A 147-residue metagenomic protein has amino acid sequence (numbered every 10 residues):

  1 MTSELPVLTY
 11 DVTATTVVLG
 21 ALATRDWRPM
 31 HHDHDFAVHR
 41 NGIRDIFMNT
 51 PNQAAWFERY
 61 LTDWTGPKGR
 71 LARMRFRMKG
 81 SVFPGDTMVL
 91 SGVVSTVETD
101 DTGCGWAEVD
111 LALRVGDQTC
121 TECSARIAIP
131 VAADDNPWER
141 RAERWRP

Functional and structural regions predicted by a protein language model:
M1-P6, V82-P147: HotDog/MaoC-like acyl-thioester-processing domains
M1-R70, D134-P147: Hot-dog-fold acyl-thioester-processing enzymes
V12, M78, I127-I129: Hydrophobic residues in beta-strands and at strand termini
F36, R73, D101-T102: Sparse recognition of residues in long alpha-helices and their boundaries
W64-S91: Mid-chain, well-packed structural core segment of small domains
